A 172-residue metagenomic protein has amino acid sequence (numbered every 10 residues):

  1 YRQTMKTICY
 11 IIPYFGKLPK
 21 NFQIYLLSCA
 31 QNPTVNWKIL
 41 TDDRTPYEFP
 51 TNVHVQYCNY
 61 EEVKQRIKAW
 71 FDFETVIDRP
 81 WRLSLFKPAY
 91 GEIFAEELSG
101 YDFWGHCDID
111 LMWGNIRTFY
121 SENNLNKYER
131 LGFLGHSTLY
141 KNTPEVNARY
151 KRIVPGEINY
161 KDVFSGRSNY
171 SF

Functional and structural regions predicted by a protein language model:
Y1-Q23: N-proximal low-complexity "stem/linker" segments adjacent to membrane-targeting elements
C9-I11, N36-K38, H54: A structural signal for isolated positions on well-ordered beta-strands in alpha/beta enzyme cores
I24-N36: Short, acidic, metal-binding catalytic loop of nucleotide-sugar glycosyltransferases
L40-P46: Short, polar loop motifs at secondary-structure junctions
P46-E97: Active-site-proximal specificity loops/subdomain of glycosyltransferases
L85-G132: GT-A fold catalytic core of metal-dependent nucleotide-sugar glycosyltransferases, centered on the diacidic
Y128-E145: Short beta-strand-to-loop element that shapes/binds the nucleotide-sugar donor at the catalytic cleft/hinge
A148-F172: Catalytic core and acceptor-binding pocket of nucleotide-sugar-dependent glycosyltransferases
